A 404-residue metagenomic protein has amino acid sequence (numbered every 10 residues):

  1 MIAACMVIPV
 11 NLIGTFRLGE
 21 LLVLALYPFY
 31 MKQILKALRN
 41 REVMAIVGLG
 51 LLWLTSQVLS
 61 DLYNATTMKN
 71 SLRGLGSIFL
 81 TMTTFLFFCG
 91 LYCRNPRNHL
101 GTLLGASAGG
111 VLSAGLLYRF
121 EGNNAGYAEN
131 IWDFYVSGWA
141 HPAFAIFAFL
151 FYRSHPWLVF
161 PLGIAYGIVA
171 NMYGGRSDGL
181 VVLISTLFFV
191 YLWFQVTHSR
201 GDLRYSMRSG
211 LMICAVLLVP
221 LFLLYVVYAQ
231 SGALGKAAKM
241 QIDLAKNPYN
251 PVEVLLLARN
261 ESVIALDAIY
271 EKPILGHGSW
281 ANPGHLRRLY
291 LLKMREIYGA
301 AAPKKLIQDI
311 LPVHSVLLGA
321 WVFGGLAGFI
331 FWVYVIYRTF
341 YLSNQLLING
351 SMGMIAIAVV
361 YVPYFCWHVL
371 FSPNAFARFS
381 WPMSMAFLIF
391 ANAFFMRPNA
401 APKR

Functional and structural regions predicted by a protein language model:
M1-L62, T67, C93-N98, F149-L158 (+2 more regions): Transmembrane signal-anchor hairpin modules in multi-pass inner-membrane enzymes, especially those that act on
G19-Y27, E42-V58, A65-G90, G101-L112 (+2 more regions): Aromatic-anchored transmembrane helix interface
L22-K36, H141-R153, L326-L346: Hydrophobic, aromatic-rich transmembrane alpha-helices and their immediate juxtamembrane boundary segments
T83, F87-N124, I131-V196, F222-L223: Alpha-helical transmembrane segments of multi-pass inner-membrane proteins
I146, R338, G353-R404: Transmembrane alpha-helices of multi-pass inner-membrane enzymes
I168, M172-Y173, W193-Y249, D267: A membrane-periplasm/extracellular boundary helix in multi-pass inner-membrane enzymes that assemble envelope glycans
V252-L256, V263, E271, L275-G324: Long extracytoplasmic/lumenal interhelical loops at the membrane interface of multi-pass membrane proteins
D309-L311, V322-P363: Hydrophobic transmembrane alpha-helices and their immediate junctions
